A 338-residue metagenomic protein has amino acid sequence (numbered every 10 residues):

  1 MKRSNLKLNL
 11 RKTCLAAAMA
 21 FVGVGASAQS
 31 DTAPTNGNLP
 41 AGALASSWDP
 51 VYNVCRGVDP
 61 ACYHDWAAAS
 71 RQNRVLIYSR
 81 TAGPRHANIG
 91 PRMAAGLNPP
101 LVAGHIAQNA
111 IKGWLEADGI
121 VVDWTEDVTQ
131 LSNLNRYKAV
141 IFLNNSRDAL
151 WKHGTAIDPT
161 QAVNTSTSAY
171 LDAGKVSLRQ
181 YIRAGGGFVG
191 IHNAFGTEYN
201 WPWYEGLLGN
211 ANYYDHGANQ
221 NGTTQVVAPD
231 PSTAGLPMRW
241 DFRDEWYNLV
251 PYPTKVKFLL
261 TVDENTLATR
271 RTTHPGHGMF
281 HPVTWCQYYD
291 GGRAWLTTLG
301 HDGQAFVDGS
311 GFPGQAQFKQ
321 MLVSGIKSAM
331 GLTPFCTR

Functional and structural regions predicted by a protein language model:
K2-C14: Bacterial N-terminal signal peptides that target proteins for export
K12-G23: Bacterial N-terminal signal peptides
S30-Y137, I326, P334: Aromatic-Pro/Gly-enriched surface loop or interdomain linker that acts as a lid/target-recognition segment
W48-D59, N210-L296: Catalytic beta-strand/loop cores that center a nucleophilic Ser/Cys/Thr and support acyl-enzyme chemistry
R74-S79, V122-W124, K138-N144, I182 (+4 more regions): Structural recognition of the beta-strand scaffold that forms the well-ordered cores of secreted hydrolase catalytic
T81-R85, V128-L131, N145-L150, F188 (+4 more regions): Solvent-exposed loop/turn segments at secondary-structure junctions within structured extracellular/periplasmic domains
R147-M238: A glycine-rich, often tryptophan-bearing local segment used as a flexible ligand/cofactor-contacting loop or short
G303-F318: A short acidic/glycine-rich loop-to-helix N-cap element
